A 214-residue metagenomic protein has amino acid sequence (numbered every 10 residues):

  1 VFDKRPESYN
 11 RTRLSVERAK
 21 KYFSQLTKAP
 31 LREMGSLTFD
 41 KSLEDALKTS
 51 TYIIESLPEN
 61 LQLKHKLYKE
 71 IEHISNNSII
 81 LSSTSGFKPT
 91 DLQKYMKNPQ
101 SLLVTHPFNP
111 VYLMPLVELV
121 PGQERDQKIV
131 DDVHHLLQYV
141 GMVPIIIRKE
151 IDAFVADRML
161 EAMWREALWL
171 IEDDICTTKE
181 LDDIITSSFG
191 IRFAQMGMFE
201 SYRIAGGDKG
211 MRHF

Functional and structural regions predicted by a protein language model:
K4-E7, R11, K21-I79, G86-F87: Rossmann-like NAD(P)-binding element
R5, D126, C176-E180: Helix N-cap / loop-to-helix initiation motif
L81-K149, A153, D157: Rossmann-fold dinucleotide-binding core
P115-L116, M163-A167, M198, H213-F214: A general alpha-helix detector
V133, T177-S188: Short, well-structured alpha-helical segments that form the helix of a local strand-helix-strand
Q138-A162, C176-D182, M196-Y202: Conserved Rossmann-fold dehydrogenase catalytic segment
L168-T177: C-terminal regulatory/interaction module of P-loop NTP-utilizing enzymes
G190-F214: Interdomain hinge/lid region at the active-site interface of Rossmann-like NAD(P)-dependent oxidoreductases
